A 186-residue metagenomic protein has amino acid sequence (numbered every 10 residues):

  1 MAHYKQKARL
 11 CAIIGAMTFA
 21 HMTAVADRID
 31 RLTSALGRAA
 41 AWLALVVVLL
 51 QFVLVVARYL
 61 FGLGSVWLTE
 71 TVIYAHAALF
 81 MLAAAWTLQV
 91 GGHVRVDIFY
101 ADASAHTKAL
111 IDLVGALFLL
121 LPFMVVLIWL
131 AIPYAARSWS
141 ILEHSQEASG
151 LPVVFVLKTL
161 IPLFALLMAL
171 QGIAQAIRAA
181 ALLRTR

Functional and structural regions predicted by a protein language model:
H3-R186: Alpha-helical transmembrane segments and membrane-interface helix-loop junctions in multi-pass membrane proteins
